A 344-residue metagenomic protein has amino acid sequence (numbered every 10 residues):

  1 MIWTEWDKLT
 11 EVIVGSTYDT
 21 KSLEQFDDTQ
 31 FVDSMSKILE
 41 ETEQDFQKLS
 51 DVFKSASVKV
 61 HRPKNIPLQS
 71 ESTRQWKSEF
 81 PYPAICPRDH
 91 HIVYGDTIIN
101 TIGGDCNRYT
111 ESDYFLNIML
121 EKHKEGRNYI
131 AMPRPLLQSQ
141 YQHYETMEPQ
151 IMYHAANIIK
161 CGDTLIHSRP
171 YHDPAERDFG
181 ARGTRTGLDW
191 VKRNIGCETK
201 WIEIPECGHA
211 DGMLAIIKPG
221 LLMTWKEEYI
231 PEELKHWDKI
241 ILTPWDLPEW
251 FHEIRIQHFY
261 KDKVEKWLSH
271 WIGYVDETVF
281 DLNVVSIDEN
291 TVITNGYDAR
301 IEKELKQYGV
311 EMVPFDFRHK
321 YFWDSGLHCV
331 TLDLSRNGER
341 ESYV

Functional and structural regions predicted by a protein language model:
M1-V344: The feature marks the mature, well-folded catalytic cores of soluble enzymes
